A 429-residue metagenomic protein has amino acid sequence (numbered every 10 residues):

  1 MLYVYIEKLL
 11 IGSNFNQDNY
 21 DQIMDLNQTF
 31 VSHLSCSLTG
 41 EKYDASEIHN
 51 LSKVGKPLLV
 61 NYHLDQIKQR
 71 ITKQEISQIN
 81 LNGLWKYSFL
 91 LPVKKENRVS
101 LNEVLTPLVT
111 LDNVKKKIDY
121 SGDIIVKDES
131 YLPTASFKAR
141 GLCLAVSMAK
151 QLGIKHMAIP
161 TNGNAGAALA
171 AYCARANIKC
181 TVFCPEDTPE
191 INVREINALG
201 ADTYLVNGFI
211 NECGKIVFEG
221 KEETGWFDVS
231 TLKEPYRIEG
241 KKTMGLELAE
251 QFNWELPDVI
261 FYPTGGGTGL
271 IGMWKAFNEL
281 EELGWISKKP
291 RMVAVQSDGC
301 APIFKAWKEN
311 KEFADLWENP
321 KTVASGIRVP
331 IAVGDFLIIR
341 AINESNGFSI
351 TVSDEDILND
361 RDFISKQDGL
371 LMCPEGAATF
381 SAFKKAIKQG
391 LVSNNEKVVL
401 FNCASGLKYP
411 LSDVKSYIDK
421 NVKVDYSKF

Functional and structural regions predicted by a protein language model:
Y20-F429: PLP-dependent amino-acid enzyme catalytic core
